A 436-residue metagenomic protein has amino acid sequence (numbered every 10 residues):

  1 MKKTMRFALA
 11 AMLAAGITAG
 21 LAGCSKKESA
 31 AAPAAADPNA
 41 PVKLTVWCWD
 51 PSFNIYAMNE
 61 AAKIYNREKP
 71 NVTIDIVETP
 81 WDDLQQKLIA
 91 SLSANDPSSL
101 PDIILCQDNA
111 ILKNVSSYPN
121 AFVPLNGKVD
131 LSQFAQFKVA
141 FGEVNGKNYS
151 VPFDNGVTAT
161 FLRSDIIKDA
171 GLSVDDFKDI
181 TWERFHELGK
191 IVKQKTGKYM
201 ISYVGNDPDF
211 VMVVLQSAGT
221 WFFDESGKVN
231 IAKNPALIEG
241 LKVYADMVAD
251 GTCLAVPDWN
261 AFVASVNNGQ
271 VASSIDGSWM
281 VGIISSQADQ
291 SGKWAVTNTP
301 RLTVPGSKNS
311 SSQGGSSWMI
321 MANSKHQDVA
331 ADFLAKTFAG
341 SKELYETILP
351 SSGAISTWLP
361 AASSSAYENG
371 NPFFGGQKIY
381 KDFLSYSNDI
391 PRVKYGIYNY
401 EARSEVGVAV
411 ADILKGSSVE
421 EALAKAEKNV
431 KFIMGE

Functional and structural regions predicted by a protein language model:
M1-T45, R67, E421-A424, K428-E436: Short, low-complexity disordered leader/linker segments with a strong preference for bacterial N-terminal type II
A36, L105-A159, R184-L188, V213 (+4 more regions): Hinge/lid segment of periplasmic solute-binding proteins
A40-P51, V72-V77, D102-I103, Y149: Short, well-ordered beta-strand elements
I64-Q136, D169-G171, Q270-S273, T357: Extracytoplasmic "Venus flytrap"/periplasmic binding protein-like
T73, K168-D169, V174, T357 (+2 more regions): Conserved C-terminal helix/tail region of periplasmic/extracytoplasmic solute-binding proteins
N114, M280-S291, T303-S404: C-terminal lobe and pocket-closing loops of periplasmic/extracytoplasmic Venus-flytrap solute-binding proteins
Y149-F153, T158, K168, E183-N230 (+2 more regions): Extracytoplasmic/periplasmic solute-binding protein
E187-I191, G227-V256, T299: Glycine-centered hinge/linker elements that transmit conformational signals in sensory and ligand-binding systems
